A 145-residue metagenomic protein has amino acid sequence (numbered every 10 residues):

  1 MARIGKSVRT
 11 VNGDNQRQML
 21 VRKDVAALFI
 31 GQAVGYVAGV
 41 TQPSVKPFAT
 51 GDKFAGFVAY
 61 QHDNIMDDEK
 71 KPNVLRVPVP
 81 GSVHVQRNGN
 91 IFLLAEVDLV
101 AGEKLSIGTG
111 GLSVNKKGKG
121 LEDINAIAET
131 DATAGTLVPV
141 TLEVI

Functional and structural regions predicted by a protein language model:
M1-I145: Surface-exposed, low-hydrophobicity beta-strand/loop segments enriched in small/polar/acidic residues
